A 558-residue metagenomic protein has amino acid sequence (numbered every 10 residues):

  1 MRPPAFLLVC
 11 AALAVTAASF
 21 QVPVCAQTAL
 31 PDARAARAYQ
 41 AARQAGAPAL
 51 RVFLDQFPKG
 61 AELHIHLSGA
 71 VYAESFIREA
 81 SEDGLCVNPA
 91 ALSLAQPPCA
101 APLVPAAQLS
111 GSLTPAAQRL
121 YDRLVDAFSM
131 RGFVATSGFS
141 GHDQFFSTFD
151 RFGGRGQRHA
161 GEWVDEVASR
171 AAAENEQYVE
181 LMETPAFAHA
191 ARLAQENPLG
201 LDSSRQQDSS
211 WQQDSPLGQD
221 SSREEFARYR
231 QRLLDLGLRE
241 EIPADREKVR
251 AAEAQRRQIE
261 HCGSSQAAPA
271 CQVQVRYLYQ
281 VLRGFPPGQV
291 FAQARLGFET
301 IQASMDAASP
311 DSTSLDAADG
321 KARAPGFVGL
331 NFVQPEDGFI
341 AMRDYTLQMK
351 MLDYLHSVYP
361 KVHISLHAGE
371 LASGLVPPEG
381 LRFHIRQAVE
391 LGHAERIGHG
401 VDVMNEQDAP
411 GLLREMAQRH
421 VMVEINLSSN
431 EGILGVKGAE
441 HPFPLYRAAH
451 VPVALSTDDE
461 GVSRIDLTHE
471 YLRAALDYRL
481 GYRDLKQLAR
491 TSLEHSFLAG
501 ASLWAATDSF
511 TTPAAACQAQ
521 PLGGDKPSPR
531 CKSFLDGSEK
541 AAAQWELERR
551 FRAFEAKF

Functional and structural regions predicted by a protein language model:
M1-V9: Bacterial N-terminal signal peptides that target proteins for export
L8-S19: Bacterial N-terminal signal peptides
S19-C25: Membrane-interface motif at the C-terminal end of an N-terminal transmembrane signal
C25-F558: Metal-cofactor-binding active-site regions of metalloenzymes
